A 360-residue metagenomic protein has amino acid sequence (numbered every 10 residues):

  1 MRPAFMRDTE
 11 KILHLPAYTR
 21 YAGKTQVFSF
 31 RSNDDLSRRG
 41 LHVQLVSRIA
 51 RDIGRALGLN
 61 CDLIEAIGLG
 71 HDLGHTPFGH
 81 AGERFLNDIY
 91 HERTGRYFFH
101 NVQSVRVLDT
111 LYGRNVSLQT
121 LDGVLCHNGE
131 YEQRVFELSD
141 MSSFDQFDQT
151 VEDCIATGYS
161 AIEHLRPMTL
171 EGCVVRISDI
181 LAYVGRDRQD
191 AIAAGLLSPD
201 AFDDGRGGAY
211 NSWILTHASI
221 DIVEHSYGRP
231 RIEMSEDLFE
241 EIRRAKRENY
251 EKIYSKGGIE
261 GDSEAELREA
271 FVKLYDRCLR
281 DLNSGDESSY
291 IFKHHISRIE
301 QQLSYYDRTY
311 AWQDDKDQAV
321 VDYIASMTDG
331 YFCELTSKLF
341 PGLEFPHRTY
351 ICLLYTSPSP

Functional and structural regions predicted by a protein language model:
M1, L13-T19, Q44, R48-I49 (+2 more regions): Sequence-structural signature of the catalytic-core scaffold of metal-dependent phosphohydrolases that act on
A4-L13, A17-L41, Y131: Active-site flanking loop/helix segments enriched in acidic
M6-D8, L57-G70, S117-V124, L170-V174 (+1 more regions): Alpha-helical scaffolds flanking conserved acidic
Y18-N33, L57-L63, P77-N87, Q301: A short glycine/small-residue-enriched secondary-structure motif
K24-S32, G158-Y159, N249-I253: A short small-residue
N211-G285: Internal helical hairpin/lid segments
I259-L354: Charged substrate- and nucleic-acid-binding regions of tRNA-handling and nucleotidyl-transfer enzymes, centered on
Y355-P360: Conserved small/polar residues in nucleotide/adenosyl-binding loops
